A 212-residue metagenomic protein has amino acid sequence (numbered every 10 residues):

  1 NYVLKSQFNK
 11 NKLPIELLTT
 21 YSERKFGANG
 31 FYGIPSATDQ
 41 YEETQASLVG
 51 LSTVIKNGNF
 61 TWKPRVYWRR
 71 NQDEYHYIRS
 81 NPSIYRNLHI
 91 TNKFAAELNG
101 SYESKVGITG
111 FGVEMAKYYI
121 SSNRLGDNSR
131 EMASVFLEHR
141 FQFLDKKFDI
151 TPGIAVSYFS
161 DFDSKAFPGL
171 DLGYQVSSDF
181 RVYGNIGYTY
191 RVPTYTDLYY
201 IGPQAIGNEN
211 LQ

Functional and structural regions predicted by a protein language model:
N1, I15, W62, V66-E74 (+4 more regions): Surface-exposed extracellular loop regions of Gram-negative outer-membrane beta-barrel proteins
N1, Y32-Y41, R79-L88, Y119-D127 (+2 more regions): Extracellular loop and loop/strand-boundary signature of outer-membrane beta-barrel proteins
N1-V3, Q7-N92: Flexible loop and strand-edge segments within Gram-negative outer membrane beta-barrel domains
Y2-L4, Q45-L51, N92-L98, E131-L137 (+3 more regions): Hydrophobic, lipid-facing positions within transmembrane beta-strands of outer-membrane proteins
F8-K10, T53-N57, N92, G100-S104 (+5 more regions): Residue-level signature of outer-membrane beta-barrel architecture
N11, S22-A28, A46, G58 (+6 more regions): Structural signature of outer-membrane beta-barrel domains
F26-G30, T109, L170, G184: One face of beta-strands
G33-K56, R181, Y188-Q212: Outer-membrane beta-barrel signature, preferentially recognizing the C-terminal barrel domain of Gram-negative
